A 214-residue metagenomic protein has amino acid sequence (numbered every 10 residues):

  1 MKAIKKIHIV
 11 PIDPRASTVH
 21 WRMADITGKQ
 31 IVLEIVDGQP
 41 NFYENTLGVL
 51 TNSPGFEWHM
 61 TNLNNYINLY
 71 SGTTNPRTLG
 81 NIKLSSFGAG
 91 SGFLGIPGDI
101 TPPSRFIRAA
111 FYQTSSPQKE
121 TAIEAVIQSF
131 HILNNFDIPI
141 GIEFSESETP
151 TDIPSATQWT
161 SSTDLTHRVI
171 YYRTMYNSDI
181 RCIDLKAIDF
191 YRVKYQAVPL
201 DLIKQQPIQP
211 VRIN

Functional and structural regions predicted by a protein language model:
K6-H8, I12-S17, I26-G28, G48-N214: C-terminus-biased signal that marks the final domain/tail of proteins
M23-T27, E34-D37: Short, structured patches in soluble enzyme cores that scaffold and shape functional sites
L33-T51: Acidic, His- and aromatic-enriched active-site or binding-groove loops in soluble protein domains that engage sugars
